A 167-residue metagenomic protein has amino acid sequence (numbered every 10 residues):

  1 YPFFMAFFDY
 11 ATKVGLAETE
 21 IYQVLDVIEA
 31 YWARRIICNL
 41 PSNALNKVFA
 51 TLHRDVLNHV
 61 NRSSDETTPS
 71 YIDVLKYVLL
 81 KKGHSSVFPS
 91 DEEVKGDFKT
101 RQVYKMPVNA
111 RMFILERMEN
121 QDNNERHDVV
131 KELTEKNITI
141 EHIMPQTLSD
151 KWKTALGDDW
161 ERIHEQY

Functional and structural regions predicted by a protein language model:
Y1-E119: A cross-family structural signal marking well-folded subdomains
F8, W32, E119-D122, N137 (+1 more regions): Short, flexible loop/turn elements at secondary-structure junctions
L40, A44, H127, D150-L156: Generic alpha-helix signal with a bias toward terminal, lower-confidence helices and secondary-structure junctions
V94-Q102, E125-E132, K136: Generic detector of contiguous secondary-structure segments
M112-R117, D122-N124, L148, W152: Generic detector of bulky aromatic hydrophobic side chains
Q121-R126, D158-E161: Short alpha-helical segments and helix-capping/turn motifs at coil-helix boundaries
K131-H164: Histidine-centered nuclease catalytic patch
